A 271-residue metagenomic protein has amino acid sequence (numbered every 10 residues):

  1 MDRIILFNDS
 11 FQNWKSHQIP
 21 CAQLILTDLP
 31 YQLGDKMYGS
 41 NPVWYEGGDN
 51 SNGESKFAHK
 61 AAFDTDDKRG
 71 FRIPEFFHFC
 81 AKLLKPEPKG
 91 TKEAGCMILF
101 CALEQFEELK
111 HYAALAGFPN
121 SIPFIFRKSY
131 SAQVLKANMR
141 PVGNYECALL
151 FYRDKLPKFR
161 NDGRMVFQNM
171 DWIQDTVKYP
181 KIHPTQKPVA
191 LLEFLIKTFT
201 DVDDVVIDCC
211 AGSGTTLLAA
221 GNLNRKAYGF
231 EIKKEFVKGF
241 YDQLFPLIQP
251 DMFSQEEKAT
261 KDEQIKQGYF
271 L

Functional and structural regions predicted by a protein language model:
R3-I4: Short, conserved active-site loop motifs that form the nucleotide-linked donor/cofactor pocket
F7, R69-I73, T185: A conditional alpha-helix N-cap/helix-loop micro-motif detector
N8-N13: Conserved SAM/SAH-binding loop
H17-L24, D35-G48, A81, C96 (+2 more regions): Class I S-adenosyl-L-methionine
Q18-G95: SAM-dependent methyltransferase catalytic-core segment centered on the flexible catalytic loop and adjoining short
